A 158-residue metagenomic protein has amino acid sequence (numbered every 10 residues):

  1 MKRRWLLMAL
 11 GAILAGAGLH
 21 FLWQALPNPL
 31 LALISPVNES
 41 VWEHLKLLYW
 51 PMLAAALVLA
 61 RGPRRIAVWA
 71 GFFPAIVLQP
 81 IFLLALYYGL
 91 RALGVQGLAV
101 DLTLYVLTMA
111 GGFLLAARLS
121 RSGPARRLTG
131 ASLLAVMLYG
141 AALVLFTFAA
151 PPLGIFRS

Functional and structural regions predicted by a protein language model:
M1-A9: N-terminal membrane topogenic signal
W5-L6, R64-I76, L128-T129: Membrane-interfacial loop-to-transmembrane alpha-helix junctions, especially the N-terminal start
G11-P27, L143-A149: Alpha-helical transmembrane segments of multi-pass membrane proteins
A12, L47-L59, V106-A117: Hydrophobic cores of alpha-helical transmembrane segments in multi-pass inner/ER membrane proteins, independent
G16-H20, A55, G71-Y88: Small-polar-interrupted transmembrane alpha-helices in polytopic inner-membrane proteins
L33-L47: Short aromatic-rich membrane-water interface segments that cap or initiate transmembrane helices in multi-pass membrane
Y88-A99, S122: Membrane-interface helix caps and helix-loop-helix hairpins in membrane proteins
S120-S158: Terminal transmembrane helical module of multi-pass membrane proteins
